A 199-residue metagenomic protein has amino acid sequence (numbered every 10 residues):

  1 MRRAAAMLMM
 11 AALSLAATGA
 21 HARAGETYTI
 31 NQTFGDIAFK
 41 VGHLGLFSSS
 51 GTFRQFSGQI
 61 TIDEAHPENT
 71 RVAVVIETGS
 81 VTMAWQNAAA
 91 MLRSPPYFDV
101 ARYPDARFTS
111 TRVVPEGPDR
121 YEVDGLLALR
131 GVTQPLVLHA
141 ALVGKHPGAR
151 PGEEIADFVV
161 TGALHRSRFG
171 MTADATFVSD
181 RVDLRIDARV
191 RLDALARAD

Functional and structural regions predicted by a protein language model:
M1-A4: Positively charged n-region of N-terminal signal peptides that target proteins for export
A6-A16: Bacterial N-terminal signal peptides
A20-D199: Low-complexity, acidic/polar, glycine-enriched regions of mature
